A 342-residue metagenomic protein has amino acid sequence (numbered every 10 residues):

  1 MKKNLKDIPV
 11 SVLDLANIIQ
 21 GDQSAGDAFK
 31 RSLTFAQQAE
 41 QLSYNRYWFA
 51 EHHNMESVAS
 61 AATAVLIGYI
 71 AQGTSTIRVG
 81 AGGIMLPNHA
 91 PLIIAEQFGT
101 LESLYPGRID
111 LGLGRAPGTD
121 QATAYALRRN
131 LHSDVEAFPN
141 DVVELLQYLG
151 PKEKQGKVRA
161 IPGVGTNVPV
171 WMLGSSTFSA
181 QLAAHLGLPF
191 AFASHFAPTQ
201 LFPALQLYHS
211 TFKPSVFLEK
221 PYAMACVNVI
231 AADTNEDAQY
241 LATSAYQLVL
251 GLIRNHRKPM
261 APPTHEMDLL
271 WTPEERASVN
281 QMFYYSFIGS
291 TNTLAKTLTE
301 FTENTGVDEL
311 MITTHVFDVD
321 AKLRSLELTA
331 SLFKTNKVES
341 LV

Functional and structural regions predicted by a protein language model:
M1-G73, S340-L341: N-terminal beta1-alpha1-beta2 module of alpha/beta enzyme domains
K2-L5, E40, I67-S75, E102-R108 (+3 more regions): Acidic (Asp/Glu)-rich catalytic clusters
N4, H132-R159, Q200-G306, K337-S340: An alpha-helical appendage that flanks or caps ligand/catalytic pockets
L5-Q23, P87-G150, F190: Flexible, glycine-rich active-site loops centered on histidine and acidic residues that chelate a metal or position
V10, A39, S43, E51 (+6 more regions): Conserved, mostly hydrophobic/aromatic
V10-D14, Y47-F49, V79-A81, I109-L113 (+4 more regions): Hydrophobic faces of well-ordered beta-strands that scaffold small-molecule active sites in alpha/beta enzyme cores
A16-K30, I84-P91, V164-G174, M282-T291: Active-site mouth loops of central-metabolism enzymes
A180, A184-L205: A conserved active-site cap/scaffold subdomain adjacent to cofactor or substrate pockets
